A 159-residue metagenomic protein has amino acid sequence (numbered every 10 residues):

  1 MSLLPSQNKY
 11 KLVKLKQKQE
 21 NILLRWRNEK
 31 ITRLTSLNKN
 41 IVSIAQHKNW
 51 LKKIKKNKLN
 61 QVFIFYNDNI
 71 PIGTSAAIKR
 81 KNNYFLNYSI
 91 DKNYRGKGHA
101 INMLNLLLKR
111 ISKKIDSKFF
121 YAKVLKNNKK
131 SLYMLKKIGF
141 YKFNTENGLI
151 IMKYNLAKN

Functional and structural regions predicted by a protein language model:
M1-I22, W26, V62, Y66-N159: Acyl-donor (CoA/ACP) binding surface of acyl/acetyltransferases
Q17-L24, I44, K48, K52: An amphipathic alpha-helix signature
E29-T32, I41, K56, R95: Residue-level marker of structural boundaries
I31-W50: Conserved GNAT-fold acetyl-CoA-binding loop/helix
K52-L59: Short loop/turn motifs at secondary-structure junctions and domain boundaries
